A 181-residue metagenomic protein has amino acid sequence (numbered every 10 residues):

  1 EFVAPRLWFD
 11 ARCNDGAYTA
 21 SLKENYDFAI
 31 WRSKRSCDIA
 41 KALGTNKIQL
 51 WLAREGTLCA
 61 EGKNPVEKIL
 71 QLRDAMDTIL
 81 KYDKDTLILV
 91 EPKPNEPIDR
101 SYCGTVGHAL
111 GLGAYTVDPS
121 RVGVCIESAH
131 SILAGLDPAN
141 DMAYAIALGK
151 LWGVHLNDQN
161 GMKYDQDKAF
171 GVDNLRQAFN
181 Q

Functional and structural regions predicted by a protein language model:
E1-F2, A11-G123, L133: Active-site acidic/histidine proton-transfer and metal-coordination neighborhood in alpha/beta enzyme cores
A4-P5, F179: Metal-cofactor-binding active-site regions of metalloenzymes
P5, A53, N157-Q159: Generic beta-structure capping elements
K63-V66, D99-L110, S120, H130-Q181: Gly/Pro-rich active-site loop or hairpin
E127: Active-site glycine-centered loops adjacent to acidic/histidine catalytic or metal-binding residues that shape
